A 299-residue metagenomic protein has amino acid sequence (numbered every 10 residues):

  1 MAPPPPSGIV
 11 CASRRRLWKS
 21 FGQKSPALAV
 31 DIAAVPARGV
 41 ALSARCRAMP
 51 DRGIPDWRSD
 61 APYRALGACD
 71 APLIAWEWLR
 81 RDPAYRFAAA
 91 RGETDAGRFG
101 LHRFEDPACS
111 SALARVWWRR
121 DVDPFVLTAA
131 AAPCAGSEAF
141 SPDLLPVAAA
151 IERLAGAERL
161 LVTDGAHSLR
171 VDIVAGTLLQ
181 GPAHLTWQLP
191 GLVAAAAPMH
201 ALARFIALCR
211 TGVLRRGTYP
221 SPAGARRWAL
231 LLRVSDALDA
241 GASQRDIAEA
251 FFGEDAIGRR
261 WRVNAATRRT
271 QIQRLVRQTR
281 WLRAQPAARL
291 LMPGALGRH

Functional and structural regions predicted by a protein language model:
V35-A41, P83-R86: Long, leucine/valine-rich, helix-dominated scaffolding and oligomerization segments
R45-H184: DNA-contacting interfaces and partner/effector-binding or oligomerization modules in DNA-centric proteins
L66, L73, E77-R80, L189 (+3 more regions): Intrinsic low-complexity, intrinsically disordered or marginally ordered coil/linker segments
L185-G258, R283: Mixed-charge (acidic/basic) macromolecular-recognition segments
W228, G253-H299: Accessory, usually C-terminal, subdomains that scaffold auxiliary metal cofactors
